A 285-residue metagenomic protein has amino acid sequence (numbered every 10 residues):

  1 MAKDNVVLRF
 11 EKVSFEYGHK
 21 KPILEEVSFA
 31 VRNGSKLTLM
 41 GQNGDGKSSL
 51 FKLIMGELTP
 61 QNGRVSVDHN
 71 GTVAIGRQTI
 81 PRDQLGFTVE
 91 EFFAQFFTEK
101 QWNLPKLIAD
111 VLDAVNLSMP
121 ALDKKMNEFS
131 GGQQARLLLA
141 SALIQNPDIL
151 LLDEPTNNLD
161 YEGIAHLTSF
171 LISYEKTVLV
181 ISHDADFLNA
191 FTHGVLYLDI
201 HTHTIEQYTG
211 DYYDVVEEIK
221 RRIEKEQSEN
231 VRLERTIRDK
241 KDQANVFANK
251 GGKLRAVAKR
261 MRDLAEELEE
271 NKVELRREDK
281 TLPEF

Functional and structural regions predicted by a protein language model:
M1-E226: ABC ATP-binding cassette signature C-motif
A2-D4, L8, K21, E218-F285: Flexible nucleotide-interacting loop at or near the entrance of a catalytic core
